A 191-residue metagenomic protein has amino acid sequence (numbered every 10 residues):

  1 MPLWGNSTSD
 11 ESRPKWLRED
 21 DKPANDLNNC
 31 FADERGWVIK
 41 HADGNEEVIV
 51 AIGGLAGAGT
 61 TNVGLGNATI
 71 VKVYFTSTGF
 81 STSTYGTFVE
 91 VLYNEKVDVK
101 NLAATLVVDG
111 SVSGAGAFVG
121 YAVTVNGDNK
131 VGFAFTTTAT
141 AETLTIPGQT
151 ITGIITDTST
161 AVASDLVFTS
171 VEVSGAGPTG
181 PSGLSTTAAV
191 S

Functional and structural regions predicted by a protein language model:
M1-S191: Non-catalytic beta-sheet/beta-sandwich ligand-binding modules that flank or precede catalytic cores
